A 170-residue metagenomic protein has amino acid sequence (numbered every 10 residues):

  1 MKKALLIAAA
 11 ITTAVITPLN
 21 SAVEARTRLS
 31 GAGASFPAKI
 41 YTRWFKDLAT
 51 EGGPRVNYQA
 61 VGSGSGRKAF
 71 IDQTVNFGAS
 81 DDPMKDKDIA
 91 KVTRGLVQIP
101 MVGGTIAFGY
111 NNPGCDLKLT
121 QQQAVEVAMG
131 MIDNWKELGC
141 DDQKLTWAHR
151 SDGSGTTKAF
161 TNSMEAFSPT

Functional and structural regions predicted by a protein language model:
M1-A8: Bacterial N-terminal signal peptides that target proteins for export
A14-A22: C-terminal segment of classical bacterial N-terminal signal peptides
V23-T170: Flexible loop/hinge segments at secondary-structure junctions
